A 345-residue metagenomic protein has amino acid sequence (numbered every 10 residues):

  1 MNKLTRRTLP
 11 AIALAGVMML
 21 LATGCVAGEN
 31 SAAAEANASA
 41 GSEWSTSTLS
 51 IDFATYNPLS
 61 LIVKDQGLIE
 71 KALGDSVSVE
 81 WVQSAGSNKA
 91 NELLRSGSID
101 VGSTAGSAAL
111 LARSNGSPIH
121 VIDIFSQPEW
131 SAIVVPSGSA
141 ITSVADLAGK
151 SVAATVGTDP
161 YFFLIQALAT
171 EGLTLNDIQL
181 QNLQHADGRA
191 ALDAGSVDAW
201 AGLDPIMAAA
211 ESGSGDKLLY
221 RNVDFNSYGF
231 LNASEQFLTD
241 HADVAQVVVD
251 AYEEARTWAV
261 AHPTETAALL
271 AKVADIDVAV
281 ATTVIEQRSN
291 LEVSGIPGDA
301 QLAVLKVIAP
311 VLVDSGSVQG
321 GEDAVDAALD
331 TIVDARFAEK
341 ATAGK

Functional and structural regions predicted by a protein language model:
N2-A13: Bacterial N-terminal signal peptides that target proteins for export
M19-G24: C-terminal motif of bacterial Sec signal peptides marking the signal peptidase cleavage site
V26-E29: Bacterial signal peptide processing site
S31-T174, L180-N182, D198-A201, L218: Short, glycine-/small- and polar/acidic-enriched structural segments that line small-molecule recognition paths
Q66, N91, R95, G106-A109 (+12 more regions): Extracytoplasmic/secreted envelope proteins and their assembly/folding machinery, especially bacterial periplasmic
S107, L180-Q181, A186-A274: Pocket-lining segment of extracytoplasmic ligand-binding domains
H241-V318: Secondary-structure end/capping motifs
P310-K345: Conserved C-terminal helix/tail region of periplasmic/extracytoplasmic solute-binding proteins
